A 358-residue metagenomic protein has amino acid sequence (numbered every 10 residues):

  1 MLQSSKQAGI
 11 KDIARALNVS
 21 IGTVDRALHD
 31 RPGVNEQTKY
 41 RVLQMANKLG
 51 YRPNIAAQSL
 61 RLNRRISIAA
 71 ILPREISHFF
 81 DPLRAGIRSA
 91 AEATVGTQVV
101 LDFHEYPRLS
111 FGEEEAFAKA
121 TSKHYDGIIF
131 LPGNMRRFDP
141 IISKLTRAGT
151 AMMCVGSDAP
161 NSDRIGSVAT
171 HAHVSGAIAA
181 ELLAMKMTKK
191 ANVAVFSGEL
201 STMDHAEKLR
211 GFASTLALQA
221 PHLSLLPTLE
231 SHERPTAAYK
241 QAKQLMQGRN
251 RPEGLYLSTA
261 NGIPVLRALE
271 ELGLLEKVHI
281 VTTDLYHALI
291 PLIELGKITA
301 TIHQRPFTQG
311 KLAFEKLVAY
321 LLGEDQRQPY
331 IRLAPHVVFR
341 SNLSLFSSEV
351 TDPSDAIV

Functional and structural regions predicted by a protein language model:
M1-N63, I357: N-terminal helix-turn-helix DNA-binding module of bacterial transcription factors
P53-E115: Amphipathic helical "hinge" segments at domain boundaries
S67, G149-M153, G166, N192 (+1 more regions): Proline-centered loop/turn at the N-terminus of a beta-strand
P73-F79, D102-E113, N134, V168-I178 (+5 more regions): Hinge/beta->alpha junction and helix N-cap segments in small-molecule ligand-binding domains
I128, P132-T146, F212, P227-L289: Hydrophobic alpha-helical
N134-V174, Y286-E294: Flexible loop/hinge segments that line or gate small-molecule binding clefts
A177-V193: A conserved helix-loop-strand patch within extracytoplasmic ligand-binding domains of the periplasmic binding
L216, R305-V358: Hinge/cleft segment of the Venus flytrap/periplasmic-binding protein
